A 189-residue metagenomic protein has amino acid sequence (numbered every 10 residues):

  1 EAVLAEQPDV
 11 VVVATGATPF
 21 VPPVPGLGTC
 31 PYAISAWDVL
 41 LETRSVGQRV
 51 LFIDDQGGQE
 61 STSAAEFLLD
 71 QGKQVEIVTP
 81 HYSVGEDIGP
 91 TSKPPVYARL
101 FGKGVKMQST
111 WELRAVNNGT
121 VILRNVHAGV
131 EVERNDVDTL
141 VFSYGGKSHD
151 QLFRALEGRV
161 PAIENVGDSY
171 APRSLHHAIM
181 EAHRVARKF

Functional and structural regions predicted by a protein language model:
E1-V21, G28-P31, S35-Q48, D70-A155 (+1 more regions): A Rossmann-like FAD-binding core segment of flavoenzymes
V21-P22, S61: Short helix/loop capping segments that flank catalytic or ligand/cofactor-binding pockets
D54-F67, Q71, Y82-S92, Q151 (+1 more regions): A conserved FAD-binding loop/helix module that cradles the flavin
